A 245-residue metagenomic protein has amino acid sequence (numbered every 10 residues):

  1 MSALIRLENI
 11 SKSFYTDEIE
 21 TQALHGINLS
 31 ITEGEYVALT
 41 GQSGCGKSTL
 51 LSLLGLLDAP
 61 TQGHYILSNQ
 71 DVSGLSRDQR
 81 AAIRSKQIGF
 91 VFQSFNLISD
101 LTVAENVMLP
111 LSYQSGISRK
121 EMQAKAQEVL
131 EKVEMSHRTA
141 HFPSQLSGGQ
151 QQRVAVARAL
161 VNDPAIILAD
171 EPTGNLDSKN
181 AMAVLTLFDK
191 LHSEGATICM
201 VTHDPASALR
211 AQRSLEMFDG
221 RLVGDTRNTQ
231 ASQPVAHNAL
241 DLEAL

Functional and structural regions predicted by a protein language model:
M1, V37, L242-L245: C-terminal end-of-chain micro-motif
A3-M217: ABC family nucleotide-binding domain
R221-L245: Conserved beta-strand-loop-alpha-helix hinge in the C-terminal portion of ABC ATPase nucleotide-binding domains
